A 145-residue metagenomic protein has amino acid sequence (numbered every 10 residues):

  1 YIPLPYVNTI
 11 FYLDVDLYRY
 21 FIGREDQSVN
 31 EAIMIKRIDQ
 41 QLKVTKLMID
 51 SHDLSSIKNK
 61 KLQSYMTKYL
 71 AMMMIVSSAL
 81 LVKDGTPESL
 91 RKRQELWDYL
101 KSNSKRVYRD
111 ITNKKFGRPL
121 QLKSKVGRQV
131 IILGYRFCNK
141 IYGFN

Functional and structural regions predicted by a protein language model:
I2-L4: Hydrophobic residues within well-ordered alpha-helices
T9-V44, D84-R91: Nucleotide-sugar-dependent glycosyltransferase catalytic core
D16, V44-M48, M73, S77: Amphipathic, well-ordered alpha-helical segments in soluble domains
Q40-Y65, K105-D110: C-terminal, non-catalytic tails of nucleotide-sugar-dependent glycosyltransferases
H52-S56, L80-G85: Secondary-structure edge/capping motif, primarily at the C-terminal ends of alpha-helices and the immediately following
L62-K68, L90-Q94: Short, charged, amphipathic alpha-helical segments
Y65-L80: Amphipathic alpha-helical repeat scaffolds of TPR domains
K83-N145: Membrane-interface aromatic/basic loop that binds lipid-linked glycans or pyrophosphate carriers, typified by
